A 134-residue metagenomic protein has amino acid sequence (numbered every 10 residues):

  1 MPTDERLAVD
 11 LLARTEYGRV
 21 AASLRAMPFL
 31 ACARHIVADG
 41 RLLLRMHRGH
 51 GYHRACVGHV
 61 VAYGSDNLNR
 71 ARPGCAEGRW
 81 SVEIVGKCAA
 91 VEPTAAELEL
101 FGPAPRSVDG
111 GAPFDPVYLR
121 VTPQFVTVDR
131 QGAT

Functional and structural regions predicted by a protein language model:
M1-R19: Short, basic/aromatic recognition patches
T3-E5, M46, G102: Charged, amphipathic alpha-helical segments
T15, L30, V37-D39, C56-V60 (+2 more regions): Short connector loops at helix/strand junctions that flank enzyme active sites, especially segments positioning acidic
T15-H47: Short beta-strand segments
A21-S23, R45, G64, T122 (+1 more regions): Beta-strand residues in well-ordered beta-sheet regions across diverse protein folds
I36-A71: A short mixed-secondary-structure module that forms the rim of ligand-binding clefts
D66-T134: Charged, gly/pro-rich active-site loop segments
